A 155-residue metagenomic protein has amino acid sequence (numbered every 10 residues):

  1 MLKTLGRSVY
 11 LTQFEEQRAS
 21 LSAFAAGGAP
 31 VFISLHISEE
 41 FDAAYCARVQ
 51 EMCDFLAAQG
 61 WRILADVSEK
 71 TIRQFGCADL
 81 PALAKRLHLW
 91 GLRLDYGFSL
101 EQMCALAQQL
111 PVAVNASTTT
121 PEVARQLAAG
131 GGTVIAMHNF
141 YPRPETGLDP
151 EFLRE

Functional and structural regions predicted by a protein language model:
M1-Q17: Boundary/entry segment of secreted carbohydrate-active catalytic domains
L2-R7, A29-V31, Q59-I63, H88-W90 (+2 more regions): Short, well-ordered coil/turn segments that N-cap beta-strands
Y10, I33-E40, L64-E69, L89-S99 (+2 more regions): Catalytic beta/alpha-barrel core
Q13-A25, Q74-L83, T119-Q126: Short, acidic/polar
Q17-E39, R86-L89: Catalytic domains of carbohydrate-active enzymes, especially glycoside hydrolases
P30-K70: Short, well-structured secondary-structure segments
E40-M52, Q74-G76, D95-Q109, R143-R154: Active-site-adjacent beta->alpha loops and helix N-cap segments on the catalytic face of soluble alpha/beta enzymes
A57, A107-Q108, A128: Anion (oxyanion) recognition and catalysis
